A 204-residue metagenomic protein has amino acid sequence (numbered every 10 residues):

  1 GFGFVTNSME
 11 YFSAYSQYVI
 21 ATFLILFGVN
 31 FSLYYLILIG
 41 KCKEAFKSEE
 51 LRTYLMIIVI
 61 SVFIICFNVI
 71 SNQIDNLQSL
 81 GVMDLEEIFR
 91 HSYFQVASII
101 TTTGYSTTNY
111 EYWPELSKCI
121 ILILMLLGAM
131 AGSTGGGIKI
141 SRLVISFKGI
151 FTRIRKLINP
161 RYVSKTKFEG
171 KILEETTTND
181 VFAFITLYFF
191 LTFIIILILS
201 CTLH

Functional and structural regions predicted by a protein language model:
F2-H204: Membrane-proximal intracellular helices of multi-pass ion channels
